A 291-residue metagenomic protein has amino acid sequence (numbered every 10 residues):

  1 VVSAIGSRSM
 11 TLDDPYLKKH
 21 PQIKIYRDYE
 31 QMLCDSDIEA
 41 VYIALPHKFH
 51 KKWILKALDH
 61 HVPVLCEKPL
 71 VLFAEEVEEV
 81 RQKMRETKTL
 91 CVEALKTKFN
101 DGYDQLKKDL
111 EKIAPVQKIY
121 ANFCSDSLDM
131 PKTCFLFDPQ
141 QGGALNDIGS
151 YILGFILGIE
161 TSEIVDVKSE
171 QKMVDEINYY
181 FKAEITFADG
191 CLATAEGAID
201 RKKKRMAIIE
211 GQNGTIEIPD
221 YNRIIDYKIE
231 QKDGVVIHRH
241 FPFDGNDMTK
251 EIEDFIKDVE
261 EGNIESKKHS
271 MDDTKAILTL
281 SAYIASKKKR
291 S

Functional and structural regions predicted by a protein language model:
V1-H60: N-terminal glycine-/serine-/threonine-rich beta1-alpha1-beta2 phosphate-ribose binding loop of Rossmann-like
R8, L12, R239-E253: Active-site loop of classical SDR/Rossmann-like NAD(P)-dependent oxidoreductases, centered on the catalytic Tyr-X3-Lys
K18, A40-I43, A188, D254-S291: C-terminal helix-rich "cap/oligomerization" subdomain common to oxidoreductases
R27, C66, A74, E93-L95 (+2 more regions): Short loop/edge segments at beta-strand edges and connector loops that shape dinucleotide/nucleotide cofactor-binding
A40, L45, W53-K56, P131 (+7 more regions): Structured catalytic cores of enzymes that bind and process phosphorylated ligands/cofactors
A40, P46-H47, K51-L95: Beta-strand-loop-alpha-helix segment that lines the small-molecule cofactor/substrate pocket of alpha/beta enzymes
T97-V167, R290: Predominantly a Rossmann-like dinucleotide-binding segment in NAD(P)-dependent oxidoreductases
L153-R223, I252-N263: Contiguous beta-strand/loop segments that form the cofactor/metal-binding neighborhood of enzyme cores
